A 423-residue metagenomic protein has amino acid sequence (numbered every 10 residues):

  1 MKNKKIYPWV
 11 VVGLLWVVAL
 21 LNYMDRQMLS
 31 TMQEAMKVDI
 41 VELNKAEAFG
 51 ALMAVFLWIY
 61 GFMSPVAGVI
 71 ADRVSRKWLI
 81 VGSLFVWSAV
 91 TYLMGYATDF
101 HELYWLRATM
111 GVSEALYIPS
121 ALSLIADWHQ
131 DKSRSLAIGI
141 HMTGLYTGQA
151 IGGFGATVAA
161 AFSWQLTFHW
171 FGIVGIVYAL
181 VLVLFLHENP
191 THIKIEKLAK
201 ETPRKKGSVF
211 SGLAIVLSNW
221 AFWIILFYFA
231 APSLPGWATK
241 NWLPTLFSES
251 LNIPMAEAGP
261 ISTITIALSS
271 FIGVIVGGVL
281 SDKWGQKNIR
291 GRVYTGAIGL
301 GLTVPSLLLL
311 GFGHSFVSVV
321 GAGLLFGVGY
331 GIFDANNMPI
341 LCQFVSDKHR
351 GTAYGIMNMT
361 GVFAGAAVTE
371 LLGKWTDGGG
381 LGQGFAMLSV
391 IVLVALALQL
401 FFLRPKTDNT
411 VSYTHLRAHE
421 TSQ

Functional and structural regions predicted by a protein language model:
K2-K4, I193-I224: Juxtamembrane intracellular "pre-TM" segments in multi-pass secondary transporters
S30, W220-T263: Extracytoplasmic gate region of multi-pass secondary transporters
Q33-G61: Extracellular/periplasmic helix-loop-helix junction of adjacent transmembrane segments in MFS-like secondary
M63-Y96: Conserved MFS/SLC helix-loop-helix module at the cytosolic interface between two early adjacent transmembrane helices
S75, Y96-H101, G313-H314: Helix-breaking motifs and short loop linkers at transmembrane-helix boundaries and internal kinks in secondary membrane
A108-G144: Cytoplasmic helix-loop-helix junction between adjacent transmembrane helices in 12-TM secondary transporters
L145-L184: Helix-loop-helix hairpin linking two adjacent transmembrane segments in secondary transporters
T414-T421: Conserved small/polar residues in nucleotide/adenosyl-binding loops
